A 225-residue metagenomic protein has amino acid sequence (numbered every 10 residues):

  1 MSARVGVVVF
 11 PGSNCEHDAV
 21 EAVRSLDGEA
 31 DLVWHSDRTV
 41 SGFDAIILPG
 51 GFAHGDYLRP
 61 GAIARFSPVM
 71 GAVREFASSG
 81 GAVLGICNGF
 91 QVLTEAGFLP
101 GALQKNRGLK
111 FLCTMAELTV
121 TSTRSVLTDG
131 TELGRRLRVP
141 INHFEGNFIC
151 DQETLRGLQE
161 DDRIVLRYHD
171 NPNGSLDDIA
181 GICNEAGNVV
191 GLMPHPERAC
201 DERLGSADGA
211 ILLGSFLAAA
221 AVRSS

Functional and structural regions predicted by a protein language model:
M1-I86, T94-P100, K105-L112, T119 (+4 more regions): N-terminal beta1-alpha1 cap of cysteine-dependent amidohydrolase-like domains
A3, G134-R136, N184-V189: Beta-strand-turn-beta hairpins that frame and shape the catalytic cleft of phosphate-ester-processing enzymes
G81, R163, G187-V189: A structural motif
V83-L84, V139, G191: Residue-level signal for helical boundary/lining positions with a hydrophobic bias
G89: N-terminal Rossmann-like NAD(P)+-binding domain of SDR-like oxidoreductases, especially those catalyzing
F98-D178: Pocket-forming structural segment of enzyme catalytic cores
G181, N188-G191, L204: Domain-length cofactor-binding catalytic modules of enzymes
L192-P196: Glycine-rich phosphate-binding loops of nucleotide-dependent enzymes
